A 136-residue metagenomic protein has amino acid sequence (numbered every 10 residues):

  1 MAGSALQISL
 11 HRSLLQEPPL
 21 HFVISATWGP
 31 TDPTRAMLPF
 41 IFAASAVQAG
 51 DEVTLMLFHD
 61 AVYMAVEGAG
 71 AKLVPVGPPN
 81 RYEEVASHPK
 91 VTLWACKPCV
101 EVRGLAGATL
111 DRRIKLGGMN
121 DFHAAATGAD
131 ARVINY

Functional and structural regions predicted by a protein language model:
H21, D51-T54, T92: Residues at the starts of beta-strands that form the adenosine-phosphate
V23-M37, A65-G70: Short, glycine-rich nucleotide/cofactor-binding loops
A36-G50, L55: Histidine-anchored nucleotide/phosphate-binding helix
L57-A65: Short connector loops at secondary-structure junctions
A71-E101: A glycine-rich helix N-cap at a beta->alpha junction
R103-A129, I134: C-terminal structural segments of small proteins and small subunits
